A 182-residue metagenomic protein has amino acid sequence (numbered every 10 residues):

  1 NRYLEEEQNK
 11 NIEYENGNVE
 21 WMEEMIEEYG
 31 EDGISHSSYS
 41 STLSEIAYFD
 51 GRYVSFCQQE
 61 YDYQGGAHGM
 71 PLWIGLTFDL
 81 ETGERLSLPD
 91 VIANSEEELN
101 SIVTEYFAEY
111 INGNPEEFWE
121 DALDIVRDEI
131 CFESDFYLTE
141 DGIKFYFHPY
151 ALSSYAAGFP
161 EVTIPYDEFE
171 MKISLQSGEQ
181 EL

Functional and structural regions predicted by a protein language model:
N1-L182: Compositionally biased intrinsically disordered regions enriched in Thr/Gly
